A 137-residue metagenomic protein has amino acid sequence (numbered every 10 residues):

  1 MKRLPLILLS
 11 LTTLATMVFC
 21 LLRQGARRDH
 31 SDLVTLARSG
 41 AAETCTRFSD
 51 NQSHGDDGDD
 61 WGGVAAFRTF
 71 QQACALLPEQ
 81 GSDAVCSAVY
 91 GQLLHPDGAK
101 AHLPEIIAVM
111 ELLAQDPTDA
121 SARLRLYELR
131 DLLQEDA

Functional and structural regions predicted by a protein language model:
R3-L22: Hydrophobic membrane-insertion alpha-helices, especially the h-region of bacterial N-terminal signal peptides
P5-L6, A26, A41: Sequence-pattern detector for short linear motifs and compositional/periodic biases rather than a specific fold
L9-S10, C45, R130-L132: Enrichment for repetitive, rod-forming helical segments
T13, T35, T118-A120: N-terminal cationic amphipathic segment used for targeting or macromolecule association
T16-T35: Transmembrane signal-anchor/signal-peptide helices with a preference for the extracytoplasmic
L36-H95, L124-E128: Alpha-helical segments in soluble extracytoplasmic regions
G98-A137: C-terminal amphipathic alpha-helix
